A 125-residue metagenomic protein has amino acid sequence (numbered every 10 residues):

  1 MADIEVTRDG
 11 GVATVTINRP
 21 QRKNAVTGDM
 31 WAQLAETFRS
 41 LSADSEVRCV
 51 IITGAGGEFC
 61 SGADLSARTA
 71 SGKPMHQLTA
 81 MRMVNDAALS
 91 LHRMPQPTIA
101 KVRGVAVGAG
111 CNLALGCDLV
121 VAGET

Functional and structural regions predicted by a protein language model:
M1-A55, L89: Conserved CoA-thioester-binding segment of acyl-CoA-metabolizing enzymes
V15, I52, D64, L113-L115: Hydrophobic/aromatic residues within transmembrane alpha-helices of multi-pass small-molecule transporters
N18, A63, R103: Histidine-centered beta-alpha loop that forms part of the nucleotide-sugar donor binding/catalytic region in diverse
M30-Q33, A80-M83, L113: Hydrophobic alpha-helical membrane-association signature
E46, G54-S90, A106: Glycine- (often His-adjacent) and acidic-residue-rich active-site loop that binds/positions the CoA thioester
S90-T125: Glycine-rich beta-to-alpha active-site loop
